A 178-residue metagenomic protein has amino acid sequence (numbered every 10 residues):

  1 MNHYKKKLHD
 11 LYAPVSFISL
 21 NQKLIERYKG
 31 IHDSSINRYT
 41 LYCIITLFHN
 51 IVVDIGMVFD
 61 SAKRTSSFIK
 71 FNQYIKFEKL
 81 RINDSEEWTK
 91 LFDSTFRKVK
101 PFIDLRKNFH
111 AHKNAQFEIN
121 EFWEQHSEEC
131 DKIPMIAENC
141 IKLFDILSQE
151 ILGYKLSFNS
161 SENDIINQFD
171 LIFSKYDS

Functional and structural regions predicted by a protein language model:
M1-K98, H126-S178: Amphipathic alpha-helical interface segments
F92-E121: Histidine-centered, metal-coordinating catalytic motifs and their short helical/loop contexts
